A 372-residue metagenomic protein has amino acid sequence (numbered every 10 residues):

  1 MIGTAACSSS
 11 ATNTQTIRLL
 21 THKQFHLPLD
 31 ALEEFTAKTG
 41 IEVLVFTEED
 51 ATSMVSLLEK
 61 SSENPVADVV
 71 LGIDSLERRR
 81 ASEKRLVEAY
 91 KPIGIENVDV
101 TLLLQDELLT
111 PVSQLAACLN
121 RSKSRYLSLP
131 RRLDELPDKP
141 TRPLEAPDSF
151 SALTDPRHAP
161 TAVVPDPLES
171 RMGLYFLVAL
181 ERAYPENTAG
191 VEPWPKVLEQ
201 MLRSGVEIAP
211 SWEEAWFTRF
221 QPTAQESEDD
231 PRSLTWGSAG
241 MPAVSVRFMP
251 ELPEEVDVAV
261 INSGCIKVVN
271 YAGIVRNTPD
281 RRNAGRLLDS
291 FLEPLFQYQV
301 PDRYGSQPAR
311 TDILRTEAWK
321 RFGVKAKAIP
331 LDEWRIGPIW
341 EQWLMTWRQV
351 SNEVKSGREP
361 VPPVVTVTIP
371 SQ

Functional and structural regions predicted by a protein language model:
S10-R80, G357-I369: Early extracytoplasmic/lumenal segment of secretory-pathway proteins
P65-V70, E88-S124, S151, T161-P167: A structural signal for short loop-to-beta-strand junctions that line the ligand-binding cleft of periplasmic/secreted
V87-G94, E107-P111, S151-T154, R247-I266 (+1 more regions): Short beta-strand->loop
N97-T101, L115, P195-S204, A209-S211 (+2 more regions): Periplasmic-binding protein-like
N120-R125, E181-R182, V268-N283, Q299-R303: A bilobed periplasmic-binding-protein/Venus flytrap-type ligand-binding module shared by bacterial periplasmic
V178-V258: Ligand-binding pocket segment of bilobal, Venus flytrap-like solute-binding proteins
V275-D332: Mature extracytoplasmic/periplasmic domains
A328-Q372: Conserved C-terminal helix/tail region of periplasmic/extracytoplasmic solute-binding proteins
